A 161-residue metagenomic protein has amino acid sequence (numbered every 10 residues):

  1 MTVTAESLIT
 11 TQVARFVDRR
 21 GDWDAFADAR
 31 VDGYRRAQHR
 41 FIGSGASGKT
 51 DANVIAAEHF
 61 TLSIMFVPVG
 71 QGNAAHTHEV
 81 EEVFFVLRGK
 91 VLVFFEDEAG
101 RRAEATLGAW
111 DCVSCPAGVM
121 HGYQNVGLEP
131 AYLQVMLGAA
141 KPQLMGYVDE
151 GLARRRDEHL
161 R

Functional and structural regions predicted by a protein language model:
M1-H59, G151-R161: A short, N-terminal "cap"/entry segment at the start of jelly-roll beta-barrel domains of the cupin/DSBH fold
T4-L8, D18, D97, M120-R161: Double-stranded beta-helix
S44-T50, T61-H78, A117: Conserved short histidine dyad/triad with adjacent acidic residue
D51-A56, N73-H78, F95, E104-A105 (+1 more regions): Short histidine-centered beta-strand/loop micro-motifs that create catalytic or ligand/metal-coordination sites
I64-M65, A75-T77, E81-V86, A105 (+1 more regions): His/acidic/aromatic-lined binding-pocket segments of jelly-roll/cupin-type domains and related regulatory beta-sandwich
V69, V80-L92, E96-D97: Glycine- and acidic-residue-biased ligand/ion/polar-headgroup-sensing regions
Q71-A74, L92, D111-V113, A117-G122: Histidine-centered metal-chelating micro-motifs
D97-P116: Short acidic-glycine-tyrosine-enriched beta hairpin
